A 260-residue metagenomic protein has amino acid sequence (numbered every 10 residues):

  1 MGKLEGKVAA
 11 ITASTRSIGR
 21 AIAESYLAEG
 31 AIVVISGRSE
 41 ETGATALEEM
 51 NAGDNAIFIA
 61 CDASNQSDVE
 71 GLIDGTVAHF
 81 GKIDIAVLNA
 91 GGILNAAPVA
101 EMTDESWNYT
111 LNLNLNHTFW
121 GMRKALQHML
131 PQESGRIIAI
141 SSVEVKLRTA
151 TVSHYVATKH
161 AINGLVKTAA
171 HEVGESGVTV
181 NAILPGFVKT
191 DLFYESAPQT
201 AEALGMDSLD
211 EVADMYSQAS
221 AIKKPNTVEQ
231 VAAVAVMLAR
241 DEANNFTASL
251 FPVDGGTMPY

Functional and structural regions predicted by a protein language model:
T15-R16, S39: Conserved glycine-rich cofactor-binding loop
A97-V99, S106-L111, I137, Y216: Substrate-binding pocket helix/loop in short-chain dehydrogenase/reductase
M122, S134, I222-V253, M258: C-terminal substrate-recognition "lid" of short-chain dehydrogenase/reductases
M122, T158, V166: Active-site helix of classical SDR
Q127, H171-E172, N244: Alpha-helical segment proximal to the catalytic Tyr-Lys
S142: Residue(s) in the substrate-gating loop at a strand-loop-helix junction that position the organic substrate next
G174, T179, F246-A248: Short, small/polar-rich loop/turn modules that mediate ligand/substrate recognition or access, typified
